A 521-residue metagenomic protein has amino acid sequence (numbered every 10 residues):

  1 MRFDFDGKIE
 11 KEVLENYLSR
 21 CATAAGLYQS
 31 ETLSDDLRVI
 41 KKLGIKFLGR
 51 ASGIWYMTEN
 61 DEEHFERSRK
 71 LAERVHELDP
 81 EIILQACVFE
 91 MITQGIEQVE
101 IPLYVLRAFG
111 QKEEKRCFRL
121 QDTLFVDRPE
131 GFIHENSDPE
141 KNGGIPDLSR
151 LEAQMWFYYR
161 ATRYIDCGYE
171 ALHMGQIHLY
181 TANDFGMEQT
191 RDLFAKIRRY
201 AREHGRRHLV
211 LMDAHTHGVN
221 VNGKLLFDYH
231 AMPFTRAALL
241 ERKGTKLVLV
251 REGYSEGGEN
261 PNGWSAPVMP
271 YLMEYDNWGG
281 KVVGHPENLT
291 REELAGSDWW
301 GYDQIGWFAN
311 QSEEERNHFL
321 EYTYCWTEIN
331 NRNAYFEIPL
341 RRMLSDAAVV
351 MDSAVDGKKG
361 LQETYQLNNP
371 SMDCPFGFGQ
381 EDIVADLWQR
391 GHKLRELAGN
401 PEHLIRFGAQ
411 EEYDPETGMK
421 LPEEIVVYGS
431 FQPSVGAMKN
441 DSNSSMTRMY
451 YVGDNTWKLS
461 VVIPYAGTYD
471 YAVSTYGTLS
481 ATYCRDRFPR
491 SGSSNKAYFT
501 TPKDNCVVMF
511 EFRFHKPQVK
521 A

Functional and structural regions predicted by a protein language model:
M1-Q410: Glycan-processing catalytic domains of CAZymes
D147, D414, E511-H515: Acidic/polar residues at beta-strand termini and the immediately following turn/coil
Y164, S474-G477: Mid-chain, structured segments of secreted extracytoplasmic proteins
E396-E424, K516-A521: Low-complexity, Pro/Thr/Ser/Gly/Ala-rich linker/spacer regions in secreted, extracellular modular proteins
G418-A466, Y476-T500: Aromatic-rich carbohydrate-binding modules that target alpha-glucans
P502-A521: Compositionally biased low-complexity segments at domain edges in trafficked proteins and select soluble regulators
